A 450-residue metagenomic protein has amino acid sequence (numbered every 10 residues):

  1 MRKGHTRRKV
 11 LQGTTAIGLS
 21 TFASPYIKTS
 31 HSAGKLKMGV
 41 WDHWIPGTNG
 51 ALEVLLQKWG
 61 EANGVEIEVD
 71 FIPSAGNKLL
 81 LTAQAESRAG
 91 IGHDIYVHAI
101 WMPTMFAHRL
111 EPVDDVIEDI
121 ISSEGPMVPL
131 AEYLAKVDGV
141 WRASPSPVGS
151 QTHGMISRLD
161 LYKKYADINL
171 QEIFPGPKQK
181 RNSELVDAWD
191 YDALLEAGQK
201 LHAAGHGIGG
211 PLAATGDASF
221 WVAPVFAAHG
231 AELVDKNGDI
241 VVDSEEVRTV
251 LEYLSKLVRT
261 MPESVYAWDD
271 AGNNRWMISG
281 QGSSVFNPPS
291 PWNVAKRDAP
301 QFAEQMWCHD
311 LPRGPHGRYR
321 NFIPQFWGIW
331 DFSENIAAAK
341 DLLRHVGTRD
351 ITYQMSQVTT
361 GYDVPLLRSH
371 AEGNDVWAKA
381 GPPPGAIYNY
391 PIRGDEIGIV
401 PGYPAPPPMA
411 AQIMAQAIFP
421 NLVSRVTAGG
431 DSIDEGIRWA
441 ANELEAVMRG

Functional and structural regions predicted by a protein language model:
R2-A107, E118-G125, S150, I168-K178 (+8 more regions): Conserved N-terminal structural module of periplasmic/extracytoplasmic solute-binding proteins
E61-P73, I91-G92, Q171-L185, K236-D239 (+3 more regions): A local structural motif
F71-T82, A188-A193, V265-I278: Short helix-initiation/N-cap motifs at beta->coil->alpha
D94-V97, S283-P288: Paired acidic/hydrophobic, glycine-rich loop segments that form the ligand-binding mouth/hinge of periplasmic-binding
A99-G154, A303-P312, P383-G394: Hinge/lid segment of periplasmic solute-binding proteins
D115-M127, Q171-D187, A231-L251, R297-Q301 (+3 more regions): Short, solvent-exposed loop/beta-turn-alpha elements that line the ligand-binding surface or hinge of extracytoplasmic
Y191-H202, K236-A267, L311: Glycine-centered hinge/linker elements that transmit conformational signals in sensory and ligand-binding systems
S290-A303, P315-N421: C-terminal lobe and pocket-closing loops of periplasmic/extracytoplasmic Venus-flytrap solute-binding proteins
